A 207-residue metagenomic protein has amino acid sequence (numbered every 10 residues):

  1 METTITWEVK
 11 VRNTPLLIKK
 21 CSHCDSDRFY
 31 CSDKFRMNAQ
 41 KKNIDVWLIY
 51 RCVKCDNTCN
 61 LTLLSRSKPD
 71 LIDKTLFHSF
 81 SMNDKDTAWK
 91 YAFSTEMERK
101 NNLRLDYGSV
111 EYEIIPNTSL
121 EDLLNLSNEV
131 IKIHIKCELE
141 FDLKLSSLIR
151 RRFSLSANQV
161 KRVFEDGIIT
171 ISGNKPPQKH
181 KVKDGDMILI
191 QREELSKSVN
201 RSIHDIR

Functional and structural regions predicted by a protein language model:
M1-K90: N-terminal cysteine/histidine-rich coordination modules
D45, L124-N128, K183: A generic structural signal for short, non-catalytic loop/turn and secondary-structure boundary residues
V53-D56, H180, R192: Secondary-structure transition/turn motif
D70-K136, D142: Extended interfacial segments that mediate partner engagement and assembly in macromolecular machines
C137-I188: A basic, amphipathic helix-loop patch mediating RNA/tRNA/ribosome contacts
K175, R192-S198: Short, charged beta-turn/beta-strand-edge "cap" motif at the junction between a beta-strand and an adjacent loop
S198-R207: Short, compositionally biased
